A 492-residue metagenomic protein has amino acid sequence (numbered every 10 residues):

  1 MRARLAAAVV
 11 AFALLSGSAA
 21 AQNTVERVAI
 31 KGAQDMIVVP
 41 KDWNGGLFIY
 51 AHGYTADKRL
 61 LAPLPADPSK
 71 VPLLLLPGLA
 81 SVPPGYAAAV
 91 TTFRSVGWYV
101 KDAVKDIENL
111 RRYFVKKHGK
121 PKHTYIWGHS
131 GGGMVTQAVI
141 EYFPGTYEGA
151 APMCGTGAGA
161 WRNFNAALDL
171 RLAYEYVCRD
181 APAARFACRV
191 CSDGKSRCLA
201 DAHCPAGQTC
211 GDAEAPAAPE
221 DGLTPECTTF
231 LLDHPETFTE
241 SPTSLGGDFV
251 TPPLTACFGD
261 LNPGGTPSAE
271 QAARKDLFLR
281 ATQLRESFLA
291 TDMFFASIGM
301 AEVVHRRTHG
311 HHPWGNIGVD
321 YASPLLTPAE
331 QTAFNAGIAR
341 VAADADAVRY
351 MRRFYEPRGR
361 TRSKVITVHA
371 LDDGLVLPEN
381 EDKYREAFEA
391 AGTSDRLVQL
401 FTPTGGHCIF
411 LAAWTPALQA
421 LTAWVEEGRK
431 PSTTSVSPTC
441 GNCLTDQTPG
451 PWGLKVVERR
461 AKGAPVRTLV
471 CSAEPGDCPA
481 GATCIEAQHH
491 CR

Functional and structural regions predicted by a protein language model:
A21-W43, A333-A343: N-terminal cap/lid segment of alpha/beta-hydrolase-fold proteins
K41-W43, L110-S130, P144-T146, A206: Gly/Ser-rich "nucleophile elbow"/oxyanion-hole loop immediately N-terminal to the catalytic nucleophile in hydrolases
G45-Y54: Short beta-strand element of the alpha/beta-hydrolase
G97-H118, Q419: Alpha/beta-hydrolase active-site loop
G133-P144: Short glycine-enriched nucleophile-adjacent loop and the immediately C-terminal alpha-helix near the catalytic center
T156-C188, A206, A213-E356: Accessory cap/linker subdomain of secreted extracellular hydrolases
K195-G207, V470-T483: Disulfide-braced loops of extracellular cysteine-rich modules
I366-H369: Short beta-strand/loop motif that positions the catalytic acidic residue of the alpha/beta-hydrolase fold
